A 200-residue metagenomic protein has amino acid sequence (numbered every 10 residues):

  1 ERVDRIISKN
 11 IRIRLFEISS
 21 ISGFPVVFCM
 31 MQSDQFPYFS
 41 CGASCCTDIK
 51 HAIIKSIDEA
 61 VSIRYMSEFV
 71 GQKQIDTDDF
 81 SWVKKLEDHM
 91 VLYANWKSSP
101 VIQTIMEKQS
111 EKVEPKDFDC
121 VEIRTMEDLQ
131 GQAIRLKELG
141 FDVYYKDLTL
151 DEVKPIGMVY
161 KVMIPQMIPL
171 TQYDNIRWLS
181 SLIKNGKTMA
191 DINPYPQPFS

Functional and structural regions predicted by a protein language model:
E1-S200: Helix-biased "structured C-terminal domain" signature
